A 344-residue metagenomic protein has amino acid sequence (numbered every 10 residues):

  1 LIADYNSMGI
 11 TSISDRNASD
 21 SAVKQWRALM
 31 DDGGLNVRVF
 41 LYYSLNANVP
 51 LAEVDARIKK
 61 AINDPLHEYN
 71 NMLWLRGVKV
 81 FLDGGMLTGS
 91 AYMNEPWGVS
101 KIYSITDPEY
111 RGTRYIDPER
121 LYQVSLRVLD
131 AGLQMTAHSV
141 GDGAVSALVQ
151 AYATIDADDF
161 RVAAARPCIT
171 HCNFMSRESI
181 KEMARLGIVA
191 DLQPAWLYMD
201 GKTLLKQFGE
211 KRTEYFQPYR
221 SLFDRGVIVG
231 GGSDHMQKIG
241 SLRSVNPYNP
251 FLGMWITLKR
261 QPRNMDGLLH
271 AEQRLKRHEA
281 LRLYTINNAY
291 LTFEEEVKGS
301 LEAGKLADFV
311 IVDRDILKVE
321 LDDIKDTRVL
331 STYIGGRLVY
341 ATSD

Functional and structural regions predicted by a protein language model:
L1-M8: Internal alpha/beta scaffold segment
T11-S12: Short acidic/polar active-site loop segments enriched in Thr and Asp
D15-A18, V23-L29, L41-Y42, S139-V140 (+4 more regions): Composition- and surface-driven signal marking solvent-exposed, interaction-prone regions in large proteins
N17-D20, Y43, L82, D313-R314 (+1 more regions): Residues that line or immediately flank small-molecule/substrate-binding pockets and catalytic motifs
S21-S146, Q150, E182-V189, A195 (+2 more regions): Metal-coordinating catalytic core of metallo-dependent amide/deamination hydrolases
L126-M135, G143-P167, H171-C172, R177-K181 (+4 more regions): His/Asp/Glu-enriched, well-ordered alpha-helical/loop segment that forms or immediately abuts the divalent-metal
